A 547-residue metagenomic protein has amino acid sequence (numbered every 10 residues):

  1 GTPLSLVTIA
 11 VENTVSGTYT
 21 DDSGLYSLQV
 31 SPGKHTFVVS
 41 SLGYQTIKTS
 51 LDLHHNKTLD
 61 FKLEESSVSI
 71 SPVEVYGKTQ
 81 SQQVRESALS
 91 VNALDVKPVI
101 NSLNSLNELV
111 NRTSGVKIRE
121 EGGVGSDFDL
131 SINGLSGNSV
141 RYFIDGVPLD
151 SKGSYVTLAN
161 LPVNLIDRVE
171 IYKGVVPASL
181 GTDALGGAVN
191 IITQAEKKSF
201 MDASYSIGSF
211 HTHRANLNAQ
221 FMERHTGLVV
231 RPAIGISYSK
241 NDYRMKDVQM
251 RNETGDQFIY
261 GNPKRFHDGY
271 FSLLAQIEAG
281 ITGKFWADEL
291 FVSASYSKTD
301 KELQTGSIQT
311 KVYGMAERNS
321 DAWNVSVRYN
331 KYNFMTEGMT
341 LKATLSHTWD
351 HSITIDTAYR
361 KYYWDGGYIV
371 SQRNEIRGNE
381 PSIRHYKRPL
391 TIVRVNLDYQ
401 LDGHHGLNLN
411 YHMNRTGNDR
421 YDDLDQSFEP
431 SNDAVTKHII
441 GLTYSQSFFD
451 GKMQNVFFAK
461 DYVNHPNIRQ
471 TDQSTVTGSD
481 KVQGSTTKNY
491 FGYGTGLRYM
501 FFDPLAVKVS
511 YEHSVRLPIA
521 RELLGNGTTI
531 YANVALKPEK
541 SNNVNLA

Functional and structural regions predicted by a protein language model:
V7-E12, S40-Y44, H54-P98: Short, acidic, small-residue-rich periplasmic hinge/interaction motif at the N-terminus of Gram-negative outer-membrane
V15-L25: Short, acidic Ser/Thr/Gly-rich low-complexity loop/linker segments typical of extracellular and cell-surface proteins
S27-Q29, V147-G174: Short acidic/polar hinge/loop motifs at secondary-structure boundaries that mediate gating or recognition
A88-L106, D129-G134, Y205-I207: Short, polar/charged loop or turn motifs at beta-strand boundaries
N107-P148: Extracytoplasmic beta-strand/coil segments of soluble accessory domains associated with Gram-negative outer-membrane
V163-F200: A beta-strand signature from Gram-negative outer-membrane beta-barrel systems, especially the internal plug domain
S206, R224-Q309: Periplasmic-side early beta-strands and strand-to-turn transitions of outer-membrane beta-barrels
E278-T299, R318-E512: Face-selective signature of the C-terminal outer-membrane beta-barrel domain
